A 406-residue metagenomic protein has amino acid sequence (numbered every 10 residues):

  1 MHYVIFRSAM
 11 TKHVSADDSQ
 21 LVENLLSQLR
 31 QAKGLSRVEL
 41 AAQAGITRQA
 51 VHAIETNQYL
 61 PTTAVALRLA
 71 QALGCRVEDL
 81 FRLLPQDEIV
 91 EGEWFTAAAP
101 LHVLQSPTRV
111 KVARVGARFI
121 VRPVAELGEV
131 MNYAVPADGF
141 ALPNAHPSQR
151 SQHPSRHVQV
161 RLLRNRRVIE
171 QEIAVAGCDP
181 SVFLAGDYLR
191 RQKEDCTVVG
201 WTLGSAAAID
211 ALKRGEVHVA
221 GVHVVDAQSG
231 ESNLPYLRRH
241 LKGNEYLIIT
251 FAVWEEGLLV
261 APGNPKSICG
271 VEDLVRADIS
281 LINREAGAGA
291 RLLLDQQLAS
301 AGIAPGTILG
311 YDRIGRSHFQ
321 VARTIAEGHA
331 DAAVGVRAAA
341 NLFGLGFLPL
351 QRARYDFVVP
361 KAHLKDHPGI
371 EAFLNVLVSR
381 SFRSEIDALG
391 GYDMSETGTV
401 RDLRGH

Functional and structural regions predicted by a protein language model:
H2-D18, S36-E39, T47-Q49, T56-A207 (+3 more regions): N-terminal hydrophobic or amphipathic helices and topogenic motifs
N24-Q43: Short basic helix-loop element that most often maps to the first helix and adjoining turn of HTH DNA-binding modules
V168-C178, E272-R291: Short loop->beta-strand "edge-of-pocket" segments that line small-molecule binding or catalytic clefts across diverse
L184-E194, E272, A290-G310: Ligand-binding cleft/hinge of the Venus flytrap
C196-G204, P305-S317: Short beta-strand-to-loop elements that line the ligand-binding cleft of bilobed periplasmic-binding protein-like
G221-L237, A322-Q351: A ligand-binding cleft/hinge motif common to bilobed small-molecule-binding domains
K242-E255, L345-N375, Y392-L403: Periplasmic-binding protein-like
F251, V260-L281: Flexible hinge/capping segments at coil-to-helix
